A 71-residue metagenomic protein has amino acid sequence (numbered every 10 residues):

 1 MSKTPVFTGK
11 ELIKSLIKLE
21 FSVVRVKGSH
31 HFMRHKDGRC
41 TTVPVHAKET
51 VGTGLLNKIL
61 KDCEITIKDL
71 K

Functional and structural regions predicted by a protein language model:
M1-K27, M33-K71: Basic nucleic-acid-binding interfaces
